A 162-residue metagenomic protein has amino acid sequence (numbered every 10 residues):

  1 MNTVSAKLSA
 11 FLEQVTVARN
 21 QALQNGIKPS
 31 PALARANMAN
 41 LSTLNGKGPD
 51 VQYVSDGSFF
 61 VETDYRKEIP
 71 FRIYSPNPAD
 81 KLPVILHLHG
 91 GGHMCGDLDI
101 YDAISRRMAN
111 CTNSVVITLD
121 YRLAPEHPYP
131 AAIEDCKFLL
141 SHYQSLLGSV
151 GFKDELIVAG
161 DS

Functional and structural regions predicted by a protein language model:
M1-Y74: A glycine/proline-hinged amphipathic helix-loop "lid/cap" segment that gates access to hydrophobic ligand pockets
R19, V116-Y121: A short small-residue
T63-Y65, P78, S162: Short loop/turn positions at the edges of beta-strands in beta-sheet-rich folds
F71, L86, M108, L119-D120 (+1 more regions): Short strand-loop-helix active-site module centered on a catalytic nucleophile
K81-G91: Short beta-strand element of the alpha/beta-hydrolase
G92, Y121-P128: Alpha/beta-hydrolase active-site loop signature
D97-D99, H127-Y129: Conserved catalytic-core motifs of eukaryotic protein kinase domains, centered on the activation segment
D99-T118, F138: Short amphipathic alpha-helix adjacent to the substrate-entry channel of hydrolases
